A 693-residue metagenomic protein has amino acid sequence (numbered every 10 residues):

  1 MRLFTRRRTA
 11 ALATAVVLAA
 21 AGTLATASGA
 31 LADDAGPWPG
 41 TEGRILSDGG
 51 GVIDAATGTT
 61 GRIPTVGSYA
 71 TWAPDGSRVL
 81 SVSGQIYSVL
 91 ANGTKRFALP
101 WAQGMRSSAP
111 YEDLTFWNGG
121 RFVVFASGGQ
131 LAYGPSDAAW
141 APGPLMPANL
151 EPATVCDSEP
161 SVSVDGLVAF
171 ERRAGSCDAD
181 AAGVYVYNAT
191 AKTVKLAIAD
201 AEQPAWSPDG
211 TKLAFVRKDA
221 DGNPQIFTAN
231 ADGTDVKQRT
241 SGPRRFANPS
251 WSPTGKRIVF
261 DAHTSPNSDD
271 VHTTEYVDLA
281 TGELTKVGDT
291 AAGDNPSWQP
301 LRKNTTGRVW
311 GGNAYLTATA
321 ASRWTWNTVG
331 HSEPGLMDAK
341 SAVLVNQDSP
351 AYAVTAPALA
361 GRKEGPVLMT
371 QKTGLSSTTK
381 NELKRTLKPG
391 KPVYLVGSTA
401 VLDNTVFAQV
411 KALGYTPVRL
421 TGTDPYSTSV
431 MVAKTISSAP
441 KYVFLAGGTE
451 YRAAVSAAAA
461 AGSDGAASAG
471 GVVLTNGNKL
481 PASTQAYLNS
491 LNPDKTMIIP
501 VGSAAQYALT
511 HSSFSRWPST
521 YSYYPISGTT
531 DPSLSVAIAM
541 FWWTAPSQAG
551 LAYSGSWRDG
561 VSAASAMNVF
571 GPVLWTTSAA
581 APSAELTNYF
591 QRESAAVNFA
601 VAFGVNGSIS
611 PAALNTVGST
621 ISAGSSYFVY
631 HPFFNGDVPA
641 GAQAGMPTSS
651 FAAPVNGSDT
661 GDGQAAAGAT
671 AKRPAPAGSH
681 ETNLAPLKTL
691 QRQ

Functional and structural regions predicted by a protein language model:
M1-A32: Secretory targeting and sorting signals
R2, R6, A20-T23, D54-T57 (+5 more regions): Low-complexity intrinsically disordered segments
L3, R7-T9, I45, F97 (+9 more regions): Positively charged, low-complexity intrinsically disordered regions
L3-T5, D75, A669-T670, T689: Intrinsically disordered, low-complexity regions enriched in serine, threonine, proline and polar/charged residues
A20-A21, G67, S625, D659: N-terminal regions of proteins, emphasizing targeting and processing segments when present
A27, A179, D221-N223, D269 (+3 more regions): Residues that form or flank phosphate/diphosphate-binding pockets in enzymes that use nucleotide phosphates
L31-R302: Sequence signature of WD/YWTD-type beta-propeller architectures
L301-Q693: Extracellular glycan-binding segments that recognize GlcNAc-based cell-wall polysaccharides
